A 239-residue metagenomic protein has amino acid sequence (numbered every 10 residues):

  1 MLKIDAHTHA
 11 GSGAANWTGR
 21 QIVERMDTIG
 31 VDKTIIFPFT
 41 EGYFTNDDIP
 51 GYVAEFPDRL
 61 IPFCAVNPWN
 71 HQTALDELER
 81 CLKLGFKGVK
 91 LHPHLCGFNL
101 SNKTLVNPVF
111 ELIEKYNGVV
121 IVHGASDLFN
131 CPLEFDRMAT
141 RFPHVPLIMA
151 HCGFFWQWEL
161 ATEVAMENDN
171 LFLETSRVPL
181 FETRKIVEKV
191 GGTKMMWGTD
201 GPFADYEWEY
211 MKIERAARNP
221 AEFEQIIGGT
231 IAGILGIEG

Functional and structural regions predicted by a protein language model:
M1-H9, N16-K33, L84, G192-K194 (+1 more regions): Mid-to-C-terminal alpha-helical segments outside catalytic/metal-binding sites
H7, M26, I49, V53 (+8 more regions): Conserved, mostly hydrophobic/aromatic
T8-A10, F37-F39, C64-P68, L91-P93 (+4 more regions): A cross-domain feature marking catalytic cores of carbohydrate-active enzymes and several ubiquitous metabolic/repair
G11-T18, P38-T45, N67-A74, C96-S101 (+3 more regions): Acidic-and-aromatic substrate-binding clefts and catalytic sites of carbohydrate-active enzymes
Q21-R25, T45-Y52, E77-C81, L105-V109 (+4 more regions): A general structural detector for well-ordered alpha-helical segments in enzyme core domains, enriched
T28-I29, E55-R59, L84, K115-Y116 (+4 more regions): Alpha-helix C-cap/termination motif
D32-K33, Y43-V120: Active-site gating/metal-coordination segments in enzymes
K87-G88, N102-W197: Catalytic pocket-lining loop regions of alpha/beta-barrel enzymes, especially the amidohydrolase/enolase/GH5 lineages
